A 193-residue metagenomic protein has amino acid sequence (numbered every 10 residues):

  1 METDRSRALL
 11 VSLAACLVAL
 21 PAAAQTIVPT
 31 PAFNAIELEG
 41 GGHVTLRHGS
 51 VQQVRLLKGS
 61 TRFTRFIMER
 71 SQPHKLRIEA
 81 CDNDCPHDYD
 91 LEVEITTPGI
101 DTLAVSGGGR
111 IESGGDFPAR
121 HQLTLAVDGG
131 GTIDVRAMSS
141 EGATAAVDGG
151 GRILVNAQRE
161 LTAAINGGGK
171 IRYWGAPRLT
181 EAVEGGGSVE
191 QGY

Functional and structural regions predicted by a protein language model:
E2, A23-S106, R110-A126, A137-E141 (+4 more regions): Acidic (Asp/Glu) and glycine-rich low-complexity loops/linkers that are typically intrinsically disordered
E2-V11: Bacterial N-terminal signal peptides that target proteins for export
A19-P21: N-terminal signal peptide c-region/cleavage motif recognized by signal peptidases
G41, G107-G109, G129-G131, G149-G151 (+2 more regions): Periodic glycine anchor positions in long extracellular repeat architectures
G151-W174: Short cationic/low-complexity microdomains
